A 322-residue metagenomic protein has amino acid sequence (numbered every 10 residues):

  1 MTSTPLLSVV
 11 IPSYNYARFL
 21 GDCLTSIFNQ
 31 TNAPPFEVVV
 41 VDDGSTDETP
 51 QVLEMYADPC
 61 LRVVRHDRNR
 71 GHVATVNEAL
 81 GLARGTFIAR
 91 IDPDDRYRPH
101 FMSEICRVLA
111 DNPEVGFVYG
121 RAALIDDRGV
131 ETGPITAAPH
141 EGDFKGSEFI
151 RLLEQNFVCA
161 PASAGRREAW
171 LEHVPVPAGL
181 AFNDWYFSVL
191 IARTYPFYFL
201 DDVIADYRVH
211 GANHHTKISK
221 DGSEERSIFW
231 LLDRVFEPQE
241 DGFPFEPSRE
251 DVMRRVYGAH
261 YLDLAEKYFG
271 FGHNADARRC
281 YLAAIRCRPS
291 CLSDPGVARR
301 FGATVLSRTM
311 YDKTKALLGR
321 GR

Functional and structural regions predicted by a protein language model:
G21, D47-M55, R96, H100: Acidic helix N-cap motif at the loop->helix transition within catalytic regions of sugar-transfer enzymes
T25-P35: Short, acidic, metal-binding catalytic loop of nucleotide-sugar glycosyltransferases
S26, D42-Q51, R68, D92: A conserved acidic beta->alpha catalytic loop
H66-A83, S147: Glycine-rich, basic loop-to-helix element that forms the pyrophosphate-binding segment of sugar-nucleotide handling
H72-T75, S103-E172: Flexible acidic/His/Gly-enriched loops in nucleotide-sugar-dependent glycosyltransferase catalytic domains
I88: Short aromatic/hydrophobic "clamp" motif used to bind/position activated sugar donors
P139-I228: Conserved nucleotide-sugar donor-binding catalytic segment
F157, L180-A181, Y186, R193 (+1 more regions): C-terminal subregions of glycosyltransferases and related glycan-biosynthesis enzymes
